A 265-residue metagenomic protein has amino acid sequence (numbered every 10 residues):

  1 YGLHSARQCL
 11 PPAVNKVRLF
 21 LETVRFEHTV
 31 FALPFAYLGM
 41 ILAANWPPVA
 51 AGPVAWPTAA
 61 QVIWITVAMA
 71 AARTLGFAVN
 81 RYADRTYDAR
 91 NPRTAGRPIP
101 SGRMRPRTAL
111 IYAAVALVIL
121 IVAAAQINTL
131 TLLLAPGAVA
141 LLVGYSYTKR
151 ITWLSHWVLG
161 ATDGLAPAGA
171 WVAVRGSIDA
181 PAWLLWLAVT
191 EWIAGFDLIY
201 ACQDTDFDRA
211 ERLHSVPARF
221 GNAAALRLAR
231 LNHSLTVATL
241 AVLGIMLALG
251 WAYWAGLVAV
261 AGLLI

Functional and structural regions predicted by a protein language model:
R7-T23: Short, Lys/Arg-rich, polar N-terminal cytosolic tail immediately upstream of the first transmembrane signal-anchor
V17-E22, T74, G96-A180, L184: Intramembrane alpha-helical segments
R25-L33: Membrane-interface helix starts
A36-L38, L42-A83, R93, L117-I121 (+4 more regions): Membrane-embedded alpha-helical segments that form the functional core of polytopic membrane enzymes, especially those
M40, A44-P47, A124-N128, S146 (+3 more regions): Transmembrane helix-loop junctions and nearby membrane-interface residues
I63-M69, R85-A135, A210-L257, A261: Multi-pass membrane catalytic core of lipid/isoprenoid biosynthesis enzymes
